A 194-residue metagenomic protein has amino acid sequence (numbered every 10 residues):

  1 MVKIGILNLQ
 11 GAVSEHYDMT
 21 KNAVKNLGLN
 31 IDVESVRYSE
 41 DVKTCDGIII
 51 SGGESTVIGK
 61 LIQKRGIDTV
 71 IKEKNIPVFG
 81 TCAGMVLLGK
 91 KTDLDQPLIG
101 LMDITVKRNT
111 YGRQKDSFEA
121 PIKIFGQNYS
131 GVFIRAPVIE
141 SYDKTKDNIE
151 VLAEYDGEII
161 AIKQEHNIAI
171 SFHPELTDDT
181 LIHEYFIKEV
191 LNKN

Functional and structural regions predicted by a protein language model:
M1-K3, G126-Y129, I162-I168: Beta-strand-turn-beta hairpins that frame and shape the catalytic cleft of phosphate-ester-processing enzymes
M1-K64, T180-E184, K188-N194: N-terminal beta1-alpha1 cap of cysteine-dependent amidohydrolase-like domains
G11, D18, V138-N194: C-terminal and late-domain segments of enzyme folds
V13, S55-V57, M85-L87, E140 (+1 more regions): Glycine-rich nucleotide phosphate-binding loop and flanking beta-alpha elements of Rossmann-like dinucleotide-binding
D32-E34, S130, E150, I168: Conserved beta-strand segments of alpha/beta enzyme cores
I49-S51, F133, A169-S171: Structural motif
E54-K123: Cysteine-nucleophile active-site neighborhood
D95-E158: Pocket-forming structural segment of enzyme catalytic cores
